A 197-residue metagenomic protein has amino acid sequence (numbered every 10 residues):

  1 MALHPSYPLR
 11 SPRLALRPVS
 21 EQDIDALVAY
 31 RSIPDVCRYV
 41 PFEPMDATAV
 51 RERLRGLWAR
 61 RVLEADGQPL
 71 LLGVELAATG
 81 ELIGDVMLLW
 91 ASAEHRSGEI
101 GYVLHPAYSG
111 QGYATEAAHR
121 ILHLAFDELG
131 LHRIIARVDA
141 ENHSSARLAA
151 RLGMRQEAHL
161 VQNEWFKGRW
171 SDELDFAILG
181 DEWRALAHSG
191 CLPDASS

Functional and structural regions predicted by a protein language model:
M1-R38, L71-S197: Acyl-donor (CoA/ACP) binding surface of acyl/acetyltransferases
D35-W58, L70-L72: Conserved GNAT-fold acetyl-CoA-binding loop/helix
D46-A49, W58-R60, V103-H105, P193: Juxtamembrane/interface motifs at transmembrane-helix termini
R60-L63, G110: Short helix-to-loop capping/linker segments positioned immediately adjacent to catalytic or ligand/cofactor-binding
V62-G67, M154: Short loop/turn motifs at secondary-structure junctions and domain boundaries
